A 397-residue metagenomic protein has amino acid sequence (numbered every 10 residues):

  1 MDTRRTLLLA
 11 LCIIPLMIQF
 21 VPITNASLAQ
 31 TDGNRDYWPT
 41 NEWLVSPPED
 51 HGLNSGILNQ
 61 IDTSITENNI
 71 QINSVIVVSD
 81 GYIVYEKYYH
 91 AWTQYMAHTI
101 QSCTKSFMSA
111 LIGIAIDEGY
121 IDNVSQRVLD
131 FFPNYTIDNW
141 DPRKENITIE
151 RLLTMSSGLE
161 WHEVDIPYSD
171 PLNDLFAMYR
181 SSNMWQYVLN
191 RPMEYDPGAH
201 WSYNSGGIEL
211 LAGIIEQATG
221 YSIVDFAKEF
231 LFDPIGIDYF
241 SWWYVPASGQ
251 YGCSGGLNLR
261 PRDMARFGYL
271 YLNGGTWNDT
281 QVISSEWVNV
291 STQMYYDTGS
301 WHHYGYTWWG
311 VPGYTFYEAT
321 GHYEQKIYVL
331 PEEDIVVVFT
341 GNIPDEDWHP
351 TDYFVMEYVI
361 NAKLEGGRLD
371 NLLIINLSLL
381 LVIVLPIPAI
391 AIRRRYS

Functional and structural regions predicted by a protein language model:
M1-T31, G366-S397: Secretory targeting signatures
D62-W92, I327, D334-V338: A short, well-structured edge-of-sheet supersecondary motif
G81, H98-V124, L152, L211-I215 (+1 more regions): Active-site SXXK
Y82-K87, L129-D130, I166-P197, Y221-F240: Short, charged, amphipathic alpha-helices and their helix-cap/turn boundaries
E118-L159, N190, A218-S254, L259: Active-site helix/loop module of the DD-peptidase/beta-lactamase fold, centered on the serine-lysine SxxK catalytic
G207-I214, G255-T276, Q325-G341: Active-site-proximal alpha-helical segments within enzyme catalytic domains
D238, V288-V336: Active-site Gly/Thr loop motif
F316, G321-G367: Structured C-terminal helix/loop/strand segments within mature extracytoplasmic catalytic/sensor domains
